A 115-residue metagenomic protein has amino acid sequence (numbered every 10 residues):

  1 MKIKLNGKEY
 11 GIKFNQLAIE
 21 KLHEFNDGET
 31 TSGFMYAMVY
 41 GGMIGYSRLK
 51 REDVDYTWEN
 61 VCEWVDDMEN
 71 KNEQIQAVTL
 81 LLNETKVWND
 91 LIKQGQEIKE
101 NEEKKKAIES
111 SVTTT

Functional and structural regions predicted by a protein language model:
K2-L5, E9, E20-D27, K50-T115: Charged interaction scaffolds used for protein-protein
N6-K8, K13-F14, V39-Y40: Non-catalytic interaction surface on structured domains
K13, T30, I44-S47, E97: Compositionally biased, intrinsically disordered low-complexity regions
F14-F34: Short, surface-exposed, low-complexity cationic segments
F34-G45, Q76-N83: Short, hydrophobic/amphipathic alpha-helical patches that form generic packing surfaces within helical domains
